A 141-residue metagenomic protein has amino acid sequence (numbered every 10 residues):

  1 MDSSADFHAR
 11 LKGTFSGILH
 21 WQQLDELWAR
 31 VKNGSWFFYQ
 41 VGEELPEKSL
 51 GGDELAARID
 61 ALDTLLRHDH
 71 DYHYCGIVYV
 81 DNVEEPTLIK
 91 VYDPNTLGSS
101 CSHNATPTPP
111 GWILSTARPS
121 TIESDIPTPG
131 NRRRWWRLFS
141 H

Functional and structural regions predicted by a protein language model:
M1-E44: N-terminal "first-domain core" detector
S3, E47, G51-E54, R58 (+1 more regions): Non-membrane alpha-helical secondary structure
D6, F15-G17, Q23, R30 (+1 more regions): Polybasic, proline/glycine-rich intrinsically disordered low-complexity segments
K12, S16, H20, T64-D71 (+1 more regions): Generic surface-pattern signal
N33-W36, D63, Y72-G76: Short, surface-exposed beta-edge/turn micro-motifs
E43-K48, D53, V83-P86: Short acidic, S/G/P-rich loop/turn micro-motifs used as interaction or catalytic elements
G51-D71: Short linear interaction motifs
L66, Y74-D81, P86-P94, S99: Canonical SH2 domain fold
